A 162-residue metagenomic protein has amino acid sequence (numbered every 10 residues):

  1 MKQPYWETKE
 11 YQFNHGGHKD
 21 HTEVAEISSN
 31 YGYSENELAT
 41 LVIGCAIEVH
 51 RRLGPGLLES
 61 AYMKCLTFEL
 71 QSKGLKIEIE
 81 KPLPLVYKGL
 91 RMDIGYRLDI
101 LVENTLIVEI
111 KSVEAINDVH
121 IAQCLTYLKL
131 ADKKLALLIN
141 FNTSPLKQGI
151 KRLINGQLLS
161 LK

Functional and structural regions predicted by a protein language model:
M1-G32, K162: Short, low-complexity, charge-dense intrinsically disordered segments
E35-I43, P55, E59, M63 (+1 more regions): Nuclease catalytic cores
G54, L98-I116, Y127: Conserved catalytic cores of phosphodiester-cleaving nucleases, focusing on short active-site segments
K73-K88: A short acidic/basic microdomain associated with nuclease active sites
L75, Y96-L98, Q148: Change "...and in nucleic-acid phosphodiester-cleaving endonucleases..." to "...and in nucleic-acid processing enzymes
K111-L159: Nucleic-acid nuclease catalytic cores
